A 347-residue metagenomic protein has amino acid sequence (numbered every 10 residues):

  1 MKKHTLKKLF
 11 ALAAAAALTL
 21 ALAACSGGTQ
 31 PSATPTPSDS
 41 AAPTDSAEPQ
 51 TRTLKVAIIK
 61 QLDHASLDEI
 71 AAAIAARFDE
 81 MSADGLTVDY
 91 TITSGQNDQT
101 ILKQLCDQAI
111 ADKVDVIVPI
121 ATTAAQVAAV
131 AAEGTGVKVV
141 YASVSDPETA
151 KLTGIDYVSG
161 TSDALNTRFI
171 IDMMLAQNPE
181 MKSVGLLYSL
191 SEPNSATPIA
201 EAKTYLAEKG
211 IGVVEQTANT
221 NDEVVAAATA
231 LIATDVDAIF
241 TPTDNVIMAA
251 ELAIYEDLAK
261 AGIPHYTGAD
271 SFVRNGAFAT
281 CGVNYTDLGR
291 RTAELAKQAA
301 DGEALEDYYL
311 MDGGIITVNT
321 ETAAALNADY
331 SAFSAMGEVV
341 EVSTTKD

Functional and structural regions predicted by a protein language model:
L20-A24: C-terminal motif of bacterial Sec signal peptides marking the signal peptidase cleavage site
S26-T29: Bacterial signal peptide processing site
P49, P147-T153, S159-S183, V283-E303: Hydrophobic alpha-helical segments within soluble ligand-binding/sensing domains
T51-A75, M81, T91-T100, S191-S195 (+1 more regions): Extracytoplasmic "Venus flytrap"
V56, I74, D163-K209, D307-A324: An alpha-beta-alpha
A57-I59, I110-T122, V140, V184-L187 (+2 more regions): Periplasmic-binding protein-like
V127, A131-T167, T267-A279: Flexible loop/hinge segments that line or gate small-molecule binding clefts
K297-D347: Hinge/cleft segment of the Venus flytrap/periplasmic-binding protein
